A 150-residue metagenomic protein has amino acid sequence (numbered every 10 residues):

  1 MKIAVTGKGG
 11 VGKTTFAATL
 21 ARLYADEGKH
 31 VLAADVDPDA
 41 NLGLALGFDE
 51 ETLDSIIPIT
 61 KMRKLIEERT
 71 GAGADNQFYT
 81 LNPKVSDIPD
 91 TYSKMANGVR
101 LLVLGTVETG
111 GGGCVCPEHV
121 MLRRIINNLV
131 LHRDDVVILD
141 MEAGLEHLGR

Functional and structural regions predicted by a protein language model:
K2, H30, L101, V136-I138: Residue-level preference for the first positions of well-ordered beta-strands
V5: Hydrophobic anchor at the beta1->P-loop junction of P-loop NTPases
G10: Walker A (P-loop) phosphate-binding loop of P-loop NTPases
K13: Conserved lysine of the Walker
F16: Hydrophobic positions on the alpha1 helix immediately C-terminal to the Walker A/P-loop
L23-N97: N-terminal phosphate/diphosphate-binding loop that engages ATP/GTP or pyrophosphate donors across diverse enzyme folds
V85-G105, N127-H132: Switch I (G2) and immediately adjacent beta-strands of P-loop GTPase domains
V103-V115, I126-G149: Switch II (G3) loop of P-loop NTPases
